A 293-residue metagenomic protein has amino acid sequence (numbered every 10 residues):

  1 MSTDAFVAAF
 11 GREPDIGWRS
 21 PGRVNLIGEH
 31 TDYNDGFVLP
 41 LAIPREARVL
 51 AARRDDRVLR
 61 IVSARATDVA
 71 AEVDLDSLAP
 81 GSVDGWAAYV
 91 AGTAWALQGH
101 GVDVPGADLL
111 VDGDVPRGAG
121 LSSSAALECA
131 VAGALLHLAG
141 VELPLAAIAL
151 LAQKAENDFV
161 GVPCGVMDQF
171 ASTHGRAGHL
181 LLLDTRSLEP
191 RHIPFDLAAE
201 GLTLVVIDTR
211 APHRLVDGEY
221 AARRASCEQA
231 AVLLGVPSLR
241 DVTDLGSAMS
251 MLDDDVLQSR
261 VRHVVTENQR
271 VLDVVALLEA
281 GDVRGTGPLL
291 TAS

Functional and structural regions predicted by a protein language model:
M1-A125, C129-L145, L150-F159, C164 (+3 more regions): ATP-binding N-lobe of GHMP and related small-molecule kinases
M1-R23, I27, R48, A52-V83 (+1 more regions): C-terminal nucleotide
